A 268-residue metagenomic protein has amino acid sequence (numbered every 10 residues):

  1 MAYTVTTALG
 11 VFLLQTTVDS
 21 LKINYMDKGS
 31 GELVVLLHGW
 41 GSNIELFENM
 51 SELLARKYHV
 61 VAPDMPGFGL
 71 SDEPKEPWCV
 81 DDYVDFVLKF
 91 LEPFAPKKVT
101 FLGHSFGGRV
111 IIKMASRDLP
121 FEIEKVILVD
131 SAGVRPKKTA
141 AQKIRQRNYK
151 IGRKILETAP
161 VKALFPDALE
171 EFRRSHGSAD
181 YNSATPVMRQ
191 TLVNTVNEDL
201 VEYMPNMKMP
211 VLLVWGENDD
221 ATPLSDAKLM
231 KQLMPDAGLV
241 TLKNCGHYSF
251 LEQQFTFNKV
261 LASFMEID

Functional and structural regions predicted by a protein language model:
V18, N24-M26, A62-L102, N258-K259: Active-site loop/oxyanion-hole signature of alpha/beta-hydrolase fold enzymes
L21-L70: Conserved HGGG/HGGXW glycine-rich cap/lid loop of the alpha/beta-hydrolase fold
R109-R117, F121-T158: Flexible "cap/lid" loop of the alpha/beta hydrolase fold
T139, K154-M209: Conserved alpha/beta-hydrolase catalytic His-Asp/Glu region
M207, L213-W215, D219: Short beta-strand/loop motif that positions the catalytic acidic residue of the alpha/beta-hydrolase fold
D220-D226: Conserved alpha/beta-hydrolase "acid-adjacent" motif
K231-H247: Catalytic histidine neighborhood in serine/cysteine hydrolases with alpha/beta-hydrolase-type architecture
C245-N258: Catalytic histidine-centered segment of alpha/beta-hydrolase-like enzymes
